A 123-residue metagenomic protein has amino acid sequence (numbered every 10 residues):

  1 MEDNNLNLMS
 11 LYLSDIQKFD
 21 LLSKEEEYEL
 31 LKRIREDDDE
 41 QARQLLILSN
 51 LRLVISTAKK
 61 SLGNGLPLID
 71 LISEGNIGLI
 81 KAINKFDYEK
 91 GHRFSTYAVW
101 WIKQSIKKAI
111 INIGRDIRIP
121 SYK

Functional and structural regions predicted by a protein language model:
E2-K123: Alpha-helical promoter-recognition and RNA polymerase-docking modules of transcription initiation factors, dominated by
